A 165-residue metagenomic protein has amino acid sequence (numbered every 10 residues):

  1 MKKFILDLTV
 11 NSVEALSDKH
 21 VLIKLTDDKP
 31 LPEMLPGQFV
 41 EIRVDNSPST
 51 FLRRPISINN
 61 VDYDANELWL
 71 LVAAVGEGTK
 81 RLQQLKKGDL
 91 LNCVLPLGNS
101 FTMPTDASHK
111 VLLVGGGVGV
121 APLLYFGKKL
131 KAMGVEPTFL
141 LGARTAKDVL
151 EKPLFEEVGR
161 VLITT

Functional and structural regions predicted by a protein language model:
K2-K87: Ferredoxin-reductase
E77-T165: FNR/FR-type flavoprotein reductase catalytic core
